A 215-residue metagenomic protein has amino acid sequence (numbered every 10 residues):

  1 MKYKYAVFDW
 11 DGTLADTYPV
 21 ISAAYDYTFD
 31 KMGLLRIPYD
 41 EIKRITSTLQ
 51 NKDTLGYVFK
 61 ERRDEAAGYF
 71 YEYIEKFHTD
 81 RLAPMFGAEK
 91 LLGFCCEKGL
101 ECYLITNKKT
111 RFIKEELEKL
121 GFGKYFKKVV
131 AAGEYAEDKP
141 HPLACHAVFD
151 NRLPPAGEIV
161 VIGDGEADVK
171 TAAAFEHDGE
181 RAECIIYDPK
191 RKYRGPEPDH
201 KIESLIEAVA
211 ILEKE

Functional and structural regions predicted by a protein language model:
M1-K4, C96, K109-T110, K114-E215: Asp-based, Mg2+/Mn2+-dependent phosphohydrolase catalytic module
K2-K90, K98: N-terminal helical cap/lid subdomain that shapes the substrate entry/recognition surface in HAD-like hydrolases
T13, T106-K108: Conserved phosphate-coupling serine/threonine residues in phosphotransfer and NTP-handling enzymes
I21, F70, I74, I105 (+2 more regions): Conserved short hydrophobic patches within well-ordered secondary structure
H78-L82, N107, E137: Short, flexible loop segments at the rims of nucleotide/cofactor-binding pockets, characterized by
G87-L91, A144-A147: Well-ordered alpha-helical segments embedded in enzymatic catalytic cores
